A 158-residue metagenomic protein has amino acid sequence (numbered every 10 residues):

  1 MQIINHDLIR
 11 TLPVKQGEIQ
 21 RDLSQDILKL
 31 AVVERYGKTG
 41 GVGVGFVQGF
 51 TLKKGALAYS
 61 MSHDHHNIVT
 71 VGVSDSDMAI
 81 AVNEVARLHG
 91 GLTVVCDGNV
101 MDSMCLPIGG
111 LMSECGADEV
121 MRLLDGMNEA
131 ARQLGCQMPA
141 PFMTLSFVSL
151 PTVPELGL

Functional and structural regions predicted by a protein language model:
M1, A31, K53: Active-site anion/phosphate-binding pocket segments in diverse small-molecule metabolic enzymes
M1-L28, Y36, P151-G157: Hard-cation-handling environments
Q2-N5, T39-V44, D64-H65: N-terminal start-of-chain detector that recognizes signal peptides and the immediate post-cleavage beginning
L28, V44-H65, V71, M78-V85 (+1 more regions): Catalytic centers of hydrolytic enzymes
V33-G49: Short amphipathic alpha-helix segments
G37, D75-S76: Short, glycine/serine-rich, charged loops/turns that create anion-binding and catalytic segments at active sites
